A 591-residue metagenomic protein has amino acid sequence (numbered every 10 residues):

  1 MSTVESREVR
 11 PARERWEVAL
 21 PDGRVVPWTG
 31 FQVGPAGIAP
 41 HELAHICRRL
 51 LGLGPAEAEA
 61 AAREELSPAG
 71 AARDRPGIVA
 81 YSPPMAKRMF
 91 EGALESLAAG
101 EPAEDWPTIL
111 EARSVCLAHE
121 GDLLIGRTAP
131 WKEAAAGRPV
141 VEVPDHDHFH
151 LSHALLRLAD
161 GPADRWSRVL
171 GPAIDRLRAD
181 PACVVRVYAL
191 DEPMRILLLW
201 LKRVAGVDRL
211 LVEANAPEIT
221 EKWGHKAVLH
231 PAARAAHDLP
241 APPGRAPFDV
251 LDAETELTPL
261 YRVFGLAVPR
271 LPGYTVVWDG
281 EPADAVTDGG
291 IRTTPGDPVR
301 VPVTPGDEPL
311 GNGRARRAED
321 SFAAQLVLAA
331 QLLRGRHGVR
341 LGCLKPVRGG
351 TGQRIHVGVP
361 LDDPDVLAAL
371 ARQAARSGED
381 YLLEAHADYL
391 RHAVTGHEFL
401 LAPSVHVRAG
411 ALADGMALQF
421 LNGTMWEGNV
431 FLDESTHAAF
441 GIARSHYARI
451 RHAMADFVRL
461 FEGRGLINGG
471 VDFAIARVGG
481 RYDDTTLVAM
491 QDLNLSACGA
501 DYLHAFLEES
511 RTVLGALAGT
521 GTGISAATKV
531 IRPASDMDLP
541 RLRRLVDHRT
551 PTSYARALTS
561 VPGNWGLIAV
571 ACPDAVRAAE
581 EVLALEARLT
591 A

Functional and structural regions predicted by a protein language model:
M1-P68: Intrinsically disordered, low-structural-confidence terminal and linker regions
E8-R15, T512-A591: Peripheral (often C-terminal) accessory segments that flank ATP-dependent C-N-forming ligase machineries
G100-H119, L124-I125: Histidine-anchored nucleotide/phosphate-binding helix
I109-R113, I125-S321: Conserved N-proximal alpha/beta basic substrate-recognition cap immediately N-terminal to, or forming the N-lobe
A267-L271, V299-C343, P360-T395: Conserved ATP-binding module of the ATP-grasp superfamily
R376-L401, W426-T485, I524-H548: A long amphipathic alpha-helix within ATP-dependent nucleotide-binding catalytic cores
V405, Y482-L495: A short beta-strand motif that forms the metal-chelation/ATP-contact edge of phosphoryl-transfer active sites
L421-W426, Q491-H504: Glycine-rich phosphate/pyrophosphate-binding beta-alpha loops
